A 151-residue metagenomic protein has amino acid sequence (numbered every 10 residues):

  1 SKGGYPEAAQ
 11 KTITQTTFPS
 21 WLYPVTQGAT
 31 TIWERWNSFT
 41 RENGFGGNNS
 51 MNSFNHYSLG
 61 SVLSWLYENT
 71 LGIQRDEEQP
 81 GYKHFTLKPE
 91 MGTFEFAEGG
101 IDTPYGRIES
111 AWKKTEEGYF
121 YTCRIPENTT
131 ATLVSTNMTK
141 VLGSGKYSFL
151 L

Functional and structural regions predicted by a protein language model:
E7-L151: Non-catalytic C-terminal accessory modules of carbohydrate-active enzymes
